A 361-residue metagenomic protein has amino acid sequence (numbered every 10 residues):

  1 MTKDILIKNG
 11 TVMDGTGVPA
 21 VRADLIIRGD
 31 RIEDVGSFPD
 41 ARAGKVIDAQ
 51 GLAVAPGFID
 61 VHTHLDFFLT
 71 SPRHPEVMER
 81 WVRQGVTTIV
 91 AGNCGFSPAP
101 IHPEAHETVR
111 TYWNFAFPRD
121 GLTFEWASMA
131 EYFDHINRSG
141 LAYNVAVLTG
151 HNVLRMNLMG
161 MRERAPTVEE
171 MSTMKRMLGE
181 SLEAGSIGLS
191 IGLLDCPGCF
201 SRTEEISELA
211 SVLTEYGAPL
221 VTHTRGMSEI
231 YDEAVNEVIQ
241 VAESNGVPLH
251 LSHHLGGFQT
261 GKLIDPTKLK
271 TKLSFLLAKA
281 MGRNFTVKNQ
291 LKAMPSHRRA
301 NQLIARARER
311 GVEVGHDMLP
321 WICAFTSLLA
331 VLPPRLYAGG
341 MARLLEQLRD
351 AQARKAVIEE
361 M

Functional and structural regions predicted by a protein language model:
M1-G57: Histidine-rich, glycine-flanked metal-binding segment
G10, D30, G51, H62 (+5 more regions): Divalent metal-coordination and catalytic microenvironments
A41, A49-R119, S228: Metal-associated gating/positioning segment near the N- to mid-region
A91, L189-I191, T222, L251-H254 (+1 more regions): Conserved beta-strand positions
C94-P103, Y112-G246: Hydrophobic, small-residue-rich alpha-helical packing segments that form membrane-like cores
P100-L122, A130-F133, N152-M156, G160-R164 (+4 more regions): Polyanionic/metal-chelating signatures
